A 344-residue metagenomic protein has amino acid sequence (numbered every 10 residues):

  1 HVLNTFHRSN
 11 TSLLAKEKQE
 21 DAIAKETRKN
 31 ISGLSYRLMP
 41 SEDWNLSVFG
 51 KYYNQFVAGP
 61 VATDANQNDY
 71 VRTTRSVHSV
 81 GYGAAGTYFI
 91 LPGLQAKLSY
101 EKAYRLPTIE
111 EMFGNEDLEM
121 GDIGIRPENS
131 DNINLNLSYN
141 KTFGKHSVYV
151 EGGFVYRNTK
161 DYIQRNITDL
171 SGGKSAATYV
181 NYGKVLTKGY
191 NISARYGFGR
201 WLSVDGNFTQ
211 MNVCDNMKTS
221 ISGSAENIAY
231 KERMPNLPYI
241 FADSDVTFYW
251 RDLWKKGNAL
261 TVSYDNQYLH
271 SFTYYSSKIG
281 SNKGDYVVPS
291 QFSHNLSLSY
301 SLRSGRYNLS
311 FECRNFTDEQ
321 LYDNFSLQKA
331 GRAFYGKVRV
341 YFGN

Functional and structural regions predicted by a protein language model:
H1-K16, I23-D69, V77-G83, E101 (+4 more regions): Surface-exposed extracellular loop regions of Gram-negative outer-membrane beta-barrel proteins
H1-V2, L46-G50, Y82, A96-L98 (+7 more regions): Transmembrane beta-strands of outer-membrane beta-barrel proteins
V2-R8, Y52-A58, Y100-L106, F113-N115 (+9 more regions): Transmembrane beta-strands of outer-membrane beta-barrel pores
L13-A24, S35, T63-T73, D117-I125 (+5 more regions): Extracellular loop and loop/strand-boundary signature of outer-membrane beta-barrel proteins
M39-W44, L91-G93, T142-Y149, W201 (+3 more regions): Short loop/turn motifs that connect adjacent beta-strands in outer-membrane beta-barrel proteins
T87-L91, Q95-E101, P127-K188, T209: Membrane-embedded beta-barrel scaffold of Gram-negative outer-membrane proteins
Y104, K160, V204, Q267-G280 (+2 more regions): C-terminal beta-signal and adjacent terminal beta-strands/loops of Gram-negative outer-membrane beta-barrel proteins
V150, V155-N158, V180-Y275: Gram-negative outer-membrane beta-barrel transporters
